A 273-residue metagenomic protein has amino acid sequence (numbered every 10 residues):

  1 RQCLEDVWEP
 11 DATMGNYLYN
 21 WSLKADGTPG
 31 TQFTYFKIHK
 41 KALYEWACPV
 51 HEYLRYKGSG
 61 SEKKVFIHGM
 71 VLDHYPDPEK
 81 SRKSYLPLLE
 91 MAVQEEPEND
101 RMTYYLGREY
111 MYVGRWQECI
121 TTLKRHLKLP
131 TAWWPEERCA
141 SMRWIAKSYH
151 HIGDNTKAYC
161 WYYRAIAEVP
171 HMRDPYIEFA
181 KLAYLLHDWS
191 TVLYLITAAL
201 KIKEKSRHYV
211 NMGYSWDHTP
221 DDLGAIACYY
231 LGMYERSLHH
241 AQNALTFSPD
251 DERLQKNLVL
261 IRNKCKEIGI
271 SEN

Functional and structural regions predicted by a protein language model:
R1-T121, R125: Catalytic-site signature of metal-activated, phosphate-bearing donor transferases, centered on the GT-A/GT-A-like
R82, W116-Q117, N155, W189 (+1 more regions): TPR-repeat structural position
E98, E137, H171, Y209-W216 (+2 more regions): Structural signature of alpha-solenoid helical repeat junctions
Y105, W144, E178-K181, L185 (+4 more regions): "A position-specific structural signal for the A-helix of alpha-solenoid helical repeats
